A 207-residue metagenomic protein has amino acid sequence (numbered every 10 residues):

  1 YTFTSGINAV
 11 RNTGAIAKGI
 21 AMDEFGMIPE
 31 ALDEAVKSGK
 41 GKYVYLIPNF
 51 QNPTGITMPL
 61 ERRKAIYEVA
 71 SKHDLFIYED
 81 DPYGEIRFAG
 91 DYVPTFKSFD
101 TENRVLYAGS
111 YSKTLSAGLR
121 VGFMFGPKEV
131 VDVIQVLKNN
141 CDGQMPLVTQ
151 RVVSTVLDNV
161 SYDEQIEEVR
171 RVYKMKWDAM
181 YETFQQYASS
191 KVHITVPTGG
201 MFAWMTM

Functional and structural regions predicted by a protein language model:
Y1-A15, E30: Substrate-binding/gating loop at the entrance of the active-site cleft, primarily in PLP-dependent aminotransferase-like
T2, T155-E164, Y181-H193: Inter-domain helical "communication" segments and dimerization helices that couple sensory or membrane-embedded modules
V10, V44-Y45, D80, A108 (+4 more regions): Generic structural signal for small/hydrophobic residues in well-ordered secondary structure, especially within
I16, T101-R171: Conserved core segment of the aminotransferase class I/II
I16-D23: Short beta-strand->loop structural element characteristic of the AMP-binding/adenylate-forming
E24-R87: Active-site phosphate-binding strand-loop segment of PLP-dependent enzymes
Y45-P48, Y78-E79, E85, G109 (+3 more regions): Short beta-strand segments
R171-Y181, K191-T206: Conserved glycine-rich beta-strand-loop-beta hairpin in the small C-terminal domain of fold type I
